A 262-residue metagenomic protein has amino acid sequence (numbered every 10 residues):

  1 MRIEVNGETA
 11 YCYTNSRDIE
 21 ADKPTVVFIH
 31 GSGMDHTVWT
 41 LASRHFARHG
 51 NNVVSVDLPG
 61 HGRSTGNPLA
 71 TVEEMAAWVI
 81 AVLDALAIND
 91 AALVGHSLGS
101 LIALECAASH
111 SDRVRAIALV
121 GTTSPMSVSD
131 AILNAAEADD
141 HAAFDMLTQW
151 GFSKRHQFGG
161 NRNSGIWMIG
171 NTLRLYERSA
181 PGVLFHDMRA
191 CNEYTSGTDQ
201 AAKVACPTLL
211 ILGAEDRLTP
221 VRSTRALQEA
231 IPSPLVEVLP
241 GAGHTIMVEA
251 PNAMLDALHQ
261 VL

Functional and structural regions predicted by a protein language model:
G7-N15, T40-R48, N52-L98, D256: Active-site loop/oxyanion-hole signature of alpha/beta-hydrolase fold enzymes
D22-G31: Short beta-strand element of the alpha/beta-hydrolase
G31-M34, S97: Active-site glycine-rich loops that stabilize anionic/oxyanionic intermediates across multiple enzyme folds
L101-M146: Flexible "cap/lid" loop of the alpha/beta hydrolase fold
N134-K203: Conserved alpha/beta-hydrolase catalytic His-Asp/Glu region
V204, L210-L212, D216: Short beta-strand/loop motif that positions the catalytic acidic residue of the alpha/beta-hydrolase fold
V221, R225-H244: Catalytic histidine neighborhood in serine/cysteine hydrolases with alpha/beta-hydrolase-type architecture
A242-L255: Catalytic histidine-centered segment of alpha/beta-hydrolase-like enzymes
